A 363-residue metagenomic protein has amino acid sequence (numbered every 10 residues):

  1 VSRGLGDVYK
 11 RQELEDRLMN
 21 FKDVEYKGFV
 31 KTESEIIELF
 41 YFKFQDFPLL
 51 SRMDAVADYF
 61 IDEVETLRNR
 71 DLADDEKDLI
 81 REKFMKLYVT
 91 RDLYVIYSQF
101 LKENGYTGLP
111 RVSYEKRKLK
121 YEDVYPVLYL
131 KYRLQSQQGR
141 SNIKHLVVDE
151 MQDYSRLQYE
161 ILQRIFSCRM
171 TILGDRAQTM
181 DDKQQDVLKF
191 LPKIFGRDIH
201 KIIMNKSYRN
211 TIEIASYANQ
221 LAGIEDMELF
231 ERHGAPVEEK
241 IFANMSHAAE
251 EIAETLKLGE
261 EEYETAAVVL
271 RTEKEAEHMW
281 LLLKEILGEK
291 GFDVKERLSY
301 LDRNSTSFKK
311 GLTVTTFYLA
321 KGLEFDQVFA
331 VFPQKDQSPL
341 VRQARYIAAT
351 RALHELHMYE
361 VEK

Functional and structural regions predicted by a protein language model:
V1, K116-K120, Q184, V341: Short, conserved glycine- and acidic-residue-centered signature motifs in active-site or ligand-binding loops
V1-Q12: Single conserved hydrophobic/aromatic residue that forms the stacking wall/gate of nucleotide- or nucleobase-binding
Q12, Y132-H145, Q152-K363: Conserved helicase motor core of SF1/SF2 NTP-dependent helicases
L14-H145, L157-Y159: Conserved helicase NTPase catalytic core signature
